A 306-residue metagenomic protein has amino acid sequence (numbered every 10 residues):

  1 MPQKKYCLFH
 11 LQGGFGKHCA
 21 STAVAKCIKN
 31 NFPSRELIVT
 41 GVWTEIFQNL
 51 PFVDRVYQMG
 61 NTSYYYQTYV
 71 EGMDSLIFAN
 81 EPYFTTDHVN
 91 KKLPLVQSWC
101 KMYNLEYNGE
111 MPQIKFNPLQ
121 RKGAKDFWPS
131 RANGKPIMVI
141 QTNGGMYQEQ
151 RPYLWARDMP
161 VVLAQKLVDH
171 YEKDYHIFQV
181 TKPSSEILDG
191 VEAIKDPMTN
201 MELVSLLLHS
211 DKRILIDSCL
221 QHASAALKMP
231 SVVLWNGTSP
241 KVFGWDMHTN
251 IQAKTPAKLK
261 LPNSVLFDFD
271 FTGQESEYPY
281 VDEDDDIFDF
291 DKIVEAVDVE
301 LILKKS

Functional and structural regions predicted by a protein language model:
M1, F9, G16, C27-I28 (+7 more regions): Catalytic phosphate/metal-binding cores of nucleic-acid and nucleotide-processing enzymes, i.e., regions that mediate
M1-F52: N-terminal pre-catalytic "stem/leader" segment of glycosyltransferase-like enzymes
C7-L8, E36-I38, V139, H176-F178 (+1 more regions): A structural signal for isolated positions on well-ordered beta-strands in alpha/beta enzyme cores
H10-T22, M146-M159: A short, glycine/small-residue-rich beta-strand->loop->alpha-helix junction that serves as a flexible
A20-V24, V42, L95, A156-L167: Conserved alpha-helical elements of sugar-nucleotide-dependent glycosyltransferases
W43, Q48-P152, T238-V242, T249-N250: Conserved nucleotide-diphosphate donor binding/catalytic pocket of glycan-assembly enzymes
F84-S130, M247-S306: Leloir-type glycosyltransferase catalytic cores
Y153-K241, H248-I251: Donor-binding and catalytic core of enzymes assembling or modifying cell-surface/extracellular glycoconjugates
